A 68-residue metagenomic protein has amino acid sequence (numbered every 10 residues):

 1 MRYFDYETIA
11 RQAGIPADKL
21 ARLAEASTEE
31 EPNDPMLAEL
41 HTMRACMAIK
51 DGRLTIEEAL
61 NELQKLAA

Functional and structural regions predicted by a protein language model:
M1-E31: N-terminal acidic leader/helix
P35-A68: Long, compositionally biased
